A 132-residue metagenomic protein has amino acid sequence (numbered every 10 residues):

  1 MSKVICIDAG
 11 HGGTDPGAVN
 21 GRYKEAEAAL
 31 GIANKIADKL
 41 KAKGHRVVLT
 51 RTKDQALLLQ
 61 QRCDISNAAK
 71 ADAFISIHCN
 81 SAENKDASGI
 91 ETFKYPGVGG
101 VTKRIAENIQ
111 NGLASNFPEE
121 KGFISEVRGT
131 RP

Functional and structural regions predicted by a protein language model:
S2-I5, A26-P132: Active-site-proximal helix/loop segments of hydrolytic enzymes
K3-R22: Short glycine-rich His-centered loop
